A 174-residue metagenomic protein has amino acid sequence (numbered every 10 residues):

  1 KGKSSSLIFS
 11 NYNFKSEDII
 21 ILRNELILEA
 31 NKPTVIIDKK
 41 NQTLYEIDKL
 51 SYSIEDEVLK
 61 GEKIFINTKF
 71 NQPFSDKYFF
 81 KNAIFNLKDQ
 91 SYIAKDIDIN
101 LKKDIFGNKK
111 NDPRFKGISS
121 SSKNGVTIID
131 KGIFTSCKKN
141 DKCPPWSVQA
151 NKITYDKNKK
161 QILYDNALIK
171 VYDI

Functional and structural regions predicted by a protein language model:
K1-I174: Structural signature for solvent-exposed beta-strand/loop edge elements and short helix-capping sites, enriched
